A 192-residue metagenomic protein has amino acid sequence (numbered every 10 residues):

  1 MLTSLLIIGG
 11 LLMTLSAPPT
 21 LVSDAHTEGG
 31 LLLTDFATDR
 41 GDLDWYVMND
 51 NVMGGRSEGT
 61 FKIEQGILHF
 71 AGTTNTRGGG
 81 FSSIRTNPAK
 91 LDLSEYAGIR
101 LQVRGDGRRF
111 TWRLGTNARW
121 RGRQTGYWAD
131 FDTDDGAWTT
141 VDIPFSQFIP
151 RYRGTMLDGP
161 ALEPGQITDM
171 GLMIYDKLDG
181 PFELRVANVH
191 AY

Functional and structural regions predicted by a protein language model:
M1-I8: Sec-dependent signal peptide recognition, specifically the positively charged N-region followed immediately by
L2, M13, A17-Y192: Beta-rich carbohydrate-recognition modules and glycan-binding surfaces
